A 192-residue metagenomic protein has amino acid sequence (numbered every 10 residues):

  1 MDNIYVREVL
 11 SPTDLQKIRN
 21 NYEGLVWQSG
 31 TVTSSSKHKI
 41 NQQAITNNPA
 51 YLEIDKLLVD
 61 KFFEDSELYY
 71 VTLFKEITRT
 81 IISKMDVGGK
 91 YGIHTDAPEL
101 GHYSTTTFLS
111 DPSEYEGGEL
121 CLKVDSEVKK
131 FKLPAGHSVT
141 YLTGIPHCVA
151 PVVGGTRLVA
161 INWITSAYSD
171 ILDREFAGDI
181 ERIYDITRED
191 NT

Functional and structural regions predicted by a protein language model:
M1-F74, K90, D173-T192: Non-heme Fe(II)/2-oxoglutarate
E67-E181: Catalytic core of non-heme Fe(II) oxygenases with the double-stranded beta-helix
